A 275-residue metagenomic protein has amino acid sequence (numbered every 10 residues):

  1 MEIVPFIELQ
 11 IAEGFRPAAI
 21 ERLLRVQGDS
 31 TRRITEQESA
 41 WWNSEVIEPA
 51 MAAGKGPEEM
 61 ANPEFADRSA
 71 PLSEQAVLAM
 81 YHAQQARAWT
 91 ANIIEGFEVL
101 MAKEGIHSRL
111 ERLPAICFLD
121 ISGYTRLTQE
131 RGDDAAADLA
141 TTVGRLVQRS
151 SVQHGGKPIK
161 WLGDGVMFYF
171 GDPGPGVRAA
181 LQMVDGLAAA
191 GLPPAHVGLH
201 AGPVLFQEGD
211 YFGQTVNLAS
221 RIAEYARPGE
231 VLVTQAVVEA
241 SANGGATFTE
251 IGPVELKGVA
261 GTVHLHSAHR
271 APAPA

Functional and structural regions predicted by a protein language model:
M1-A102: Arg/Lys-rich, alpha-helical DNA-contact motif
I3-V4, L24, A140, G144 (+3 more regions): Amphipathic alpha-helical segments in well-structured domains
A40, H154, L192-A195: Short, flexible active-site-proximal loops enriched in glycine and acidic residues
G96-M101, S150, V237-V238: Short, motif-level signal for alpha-helix interfacial/capping segments enriched in acidic residues and aromatics/proline
A102-A180, G186: Catalytic NTP-binding/metal-coordinating core of nucleotidyl cyclase/transferase enzymes
Y169-A275: Catalytic beta-strand-to-alpha-helix segment of the class III nucleotidyl cyclase homology domain
